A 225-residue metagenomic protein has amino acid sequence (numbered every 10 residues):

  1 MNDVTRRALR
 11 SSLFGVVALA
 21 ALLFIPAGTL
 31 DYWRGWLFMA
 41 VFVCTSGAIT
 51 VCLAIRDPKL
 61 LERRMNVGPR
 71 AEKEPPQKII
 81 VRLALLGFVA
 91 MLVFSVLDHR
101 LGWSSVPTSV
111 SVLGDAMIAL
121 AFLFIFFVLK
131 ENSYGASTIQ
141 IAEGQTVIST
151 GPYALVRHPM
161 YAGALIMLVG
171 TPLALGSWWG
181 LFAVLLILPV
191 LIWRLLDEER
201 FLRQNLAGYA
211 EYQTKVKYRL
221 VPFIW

Functional and structural regions predicted by a protein language model:
M1-T150, A162-W225: Membrane-anchoring alpha-helices and their flanking helix-loop junctions
A154-A162: Histidine-centered phosphotransfer motif of kinases
